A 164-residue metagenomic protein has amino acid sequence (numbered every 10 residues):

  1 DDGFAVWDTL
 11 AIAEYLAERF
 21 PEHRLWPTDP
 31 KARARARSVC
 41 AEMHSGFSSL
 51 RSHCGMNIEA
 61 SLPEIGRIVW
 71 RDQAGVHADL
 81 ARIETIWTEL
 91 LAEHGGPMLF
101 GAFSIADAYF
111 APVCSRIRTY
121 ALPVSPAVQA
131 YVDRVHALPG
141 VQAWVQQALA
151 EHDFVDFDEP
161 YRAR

Functional and structural regions predicted by a protein language model:
D1-V69, R162: GST-like domain detector, emphasizing the conserved glutathione-binding G-site in the N-terminal thioredoxin-like
V6, A36, D107-A108, L138: Short, thiol/selenol-centered motifs that function as redox-active sites or metal-ligating centers
L16-A17, V135, H152-F154: Short secondary-structure boundary/hinge segments and terminal tails
A17, V113-C114, V145: Active-site-flanking alpha-helical
M43, F47-A137: GST-like fold's C-terminal all-alpha helical module
A148-R164: Acidic/histidine-enriched, glycine/proline-rich intrinsically disordered or flexible terminal extensions
